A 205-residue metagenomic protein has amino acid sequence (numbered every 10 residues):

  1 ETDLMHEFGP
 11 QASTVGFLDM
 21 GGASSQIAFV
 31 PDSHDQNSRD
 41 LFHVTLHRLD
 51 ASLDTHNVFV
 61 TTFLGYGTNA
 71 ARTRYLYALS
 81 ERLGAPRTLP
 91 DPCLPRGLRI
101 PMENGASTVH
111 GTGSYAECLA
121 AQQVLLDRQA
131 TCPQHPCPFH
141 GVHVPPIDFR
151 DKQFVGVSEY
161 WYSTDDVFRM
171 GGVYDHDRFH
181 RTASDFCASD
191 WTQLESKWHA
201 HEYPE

Functional and structural regions predicted by a protein language model:
E1-V15, S25-E205: Helical "lid/coupling" subdomains associated with nucleotide-phosphate turnover
F17-D19: Short hydrophobic beta-strand that contains or immediately precedes a catalytic carboxylate
G22: Glycine-rich beta-alpha junction loops
